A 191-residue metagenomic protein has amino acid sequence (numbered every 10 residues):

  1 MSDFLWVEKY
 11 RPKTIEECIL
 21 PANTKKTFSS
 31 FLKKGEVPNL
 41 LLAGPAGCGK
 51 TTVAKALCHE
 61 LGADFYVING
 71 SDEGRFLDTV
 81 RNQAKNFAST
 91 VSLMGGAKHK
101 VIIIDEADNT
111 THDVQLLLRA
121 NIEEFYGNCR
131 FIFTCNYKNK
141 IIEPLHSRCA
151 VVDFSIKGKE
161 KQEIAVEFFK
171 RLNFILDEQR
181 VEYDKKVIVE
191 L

Functional and structural regions predicted by a protein language model:
M1-F168, R180-E190: P-loop/Walker A NTP-binding region and its immediately flanking N-terminal helices in P-loop NTPase folds
L176: Conserved beta/loop motifs at nucleotide-recognition and modification sites
